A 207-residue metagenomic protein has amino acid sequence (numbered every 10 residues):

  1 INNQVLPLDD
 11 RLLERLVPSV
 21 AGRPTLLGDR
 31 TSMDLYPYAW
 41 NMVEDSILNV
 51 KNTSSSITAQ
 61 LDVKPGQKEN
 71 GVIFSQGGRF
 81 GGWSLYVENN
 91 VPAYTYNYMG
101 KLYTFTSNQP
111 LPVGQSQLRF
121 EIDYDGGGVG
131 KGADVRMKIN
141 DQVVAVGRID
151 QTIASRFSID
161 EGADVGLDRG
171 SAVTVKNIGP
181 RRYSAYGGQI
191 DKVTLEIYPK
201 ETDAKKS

Functional and structural regions predicted by a protein language model:
I1-N2: Sec-exported extracytoplasmic/periplasmic mature domains
V5-S207: Extracellular glycan-associated modules
